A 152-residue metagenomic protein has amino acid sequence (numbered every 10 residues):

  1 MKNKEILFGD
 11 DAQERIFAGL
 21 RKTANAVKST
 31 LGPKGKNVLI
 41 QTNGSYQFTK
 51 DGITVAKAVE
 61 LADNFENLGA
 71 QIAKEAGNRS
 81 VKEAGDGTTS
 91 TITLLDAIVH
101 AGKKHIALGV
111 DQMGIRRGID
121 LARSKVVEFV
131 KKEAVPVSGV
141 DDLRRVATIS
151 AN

Functional and structural regions predicted by a protein language model:
M1-N152: N-terminal glycine-/lysine-enriched basic segments
